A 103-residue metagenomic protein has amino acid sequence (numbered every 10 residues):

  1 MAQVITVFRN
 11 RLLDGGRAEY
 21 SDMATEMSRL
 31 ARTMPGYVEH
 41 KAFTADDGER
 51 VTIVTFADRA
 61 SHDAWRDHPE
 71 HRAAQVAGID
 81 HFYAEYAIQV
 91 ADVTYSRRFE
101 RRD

Functional and structural regions predicted by a protein language model:
M1-R50, R59-D67, Y83-D103: Short S/T/G/P-rich N-terminal loop/turn motif that feeds into the first structured element of a domain
